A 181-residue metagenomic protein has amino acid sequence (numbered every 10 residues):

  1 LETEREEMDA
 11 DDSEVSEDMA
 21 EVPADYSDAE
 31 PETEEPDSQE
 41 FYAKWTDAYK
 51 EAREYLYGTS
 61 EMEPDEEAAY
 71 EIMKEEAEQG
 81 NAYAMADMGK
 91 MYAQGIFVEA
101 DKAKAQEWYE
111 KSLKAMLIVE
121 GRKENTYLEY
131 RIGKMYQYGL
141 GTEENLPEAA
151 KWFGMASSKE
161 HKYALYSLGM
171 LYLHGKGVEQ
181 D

Functional and structural regions predicted by a protein language model:
E2-E7, E14, E21-Y57, E63: N-terminal leader/linker segments that initiate helical-solenoid repeat arrays
E7, E14, E21, D28 (+5 more regions): A detector of tandemly repeated sequence units and domain arrays
D37-F41, E76-A77, L113-E124, S157: Flexible helix-coil transition and linker loops at the boundaries of alpha-helical arrays
W45, A82-A84, T126-Y127, K162-A164: Helix-start (N-cap) detector for alpha-helical repeat units in TPR-like alpha-solenoids, especially tetratricopeptide
A48-G58, D87-Q94, E129-Y138, L165-H174: Hydrophobic face of amphipathic alpha-helices that form TPR/SEL1-like repeat modules and related alpha-solenoid
T59-P64, E78, I96-A100, E120-K123 (+3 more regions): Short coil/turn and helix-start
